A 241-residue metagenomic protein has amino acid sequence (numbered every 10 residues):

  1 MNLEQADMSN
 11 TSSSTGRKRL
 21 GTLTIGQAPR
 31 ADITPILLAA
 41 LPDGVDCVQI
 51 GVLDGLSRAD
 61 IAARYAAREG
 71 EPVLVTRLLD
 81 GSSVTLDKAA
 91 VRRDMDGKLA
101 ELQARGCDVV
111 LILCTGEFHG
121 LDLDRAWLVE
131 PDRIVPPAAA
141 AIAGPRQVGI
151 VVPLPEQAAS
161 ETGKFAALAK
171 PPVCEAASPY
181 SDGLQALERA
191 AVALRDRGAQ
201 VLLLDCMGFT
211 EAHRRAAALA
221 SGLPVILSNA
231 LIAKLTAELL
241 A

Functional and structural regions predicted by a protein language model:
N2, S9-L86, I150-G183: N-terminal glycine-rich anion-binding loop in soluble enzyme alpha/beta folds
K18, I50-V52, S57, V91-L99 (+1 more regions): A short, flexible N-terminal coil/short beta segment enriched in small residues
L41-D43, L123-R125, L168-A169, L219-L223: Short, structured coil segments at secondary-structure junctions
G55, A141-P145, P179-G183, V225-A241: Short, flexible loop segments at boundaries between secondary-structure elements
A59, R93, Y180-V192: Structural motif
T85-D132, L203-R214: N-terminal glycine-rich phosphate/adenylate-binding segment common to multiple enzyme folds
V109-I112, A186-L187, R197-S221, S228 (+1 more regions): Hydrophobic alpha-helical
L111-F118, D122-L184, E188: Conserved mixed alpha/beta catalytic, RNA-binding, or beta-rich assembly cores of soluble enzyme, regulatory
